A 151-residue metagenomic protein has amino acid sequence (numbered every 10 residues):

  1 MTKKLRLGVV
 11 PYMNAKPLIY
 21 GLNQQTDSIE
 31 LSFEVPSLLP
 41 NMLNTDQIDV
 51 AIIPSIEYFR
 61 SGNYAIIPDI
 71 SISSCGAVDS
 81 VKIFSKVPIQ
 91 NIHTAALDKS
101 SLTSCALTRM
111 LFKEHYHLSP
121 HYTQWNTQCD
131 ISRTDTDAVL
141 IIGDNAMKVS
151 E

Functional and structural regions predicted by a protein language model:
M1-E151: Domain-level signature for soluble enzymes in the chorismate/prephenate branch of the shikimate pathway
